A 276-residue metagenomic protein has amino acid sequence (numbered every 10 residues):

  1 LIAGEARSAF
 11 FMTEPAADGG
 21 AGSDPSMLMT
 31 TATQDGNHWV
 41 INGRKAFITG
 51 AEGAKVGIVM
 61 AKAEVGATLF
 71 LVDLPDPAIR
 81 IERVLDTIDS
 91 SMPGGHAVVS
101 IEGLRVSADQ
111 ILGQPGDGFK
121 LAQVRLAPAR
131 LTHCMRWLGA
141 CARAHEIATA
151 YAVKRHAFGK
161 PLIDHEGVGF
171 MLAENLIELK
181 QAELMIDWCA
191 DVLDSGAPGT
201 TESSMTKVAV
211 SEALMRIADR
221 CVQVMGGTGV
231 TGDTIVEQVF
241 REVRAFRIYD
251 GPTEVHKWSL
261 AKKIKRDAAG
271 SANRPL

Functional and structural regions predicted by a protein language model:
G4, Q34-W39, S100, V124-L276: Alpha-helical interface subdomain recognition
G4-P15: A short, Trp-centered hydrophobic/proline-enriched beta-strand micro-motif
A17-D24, W39: Hydrophobic, small-residue-rich alpha-helical packing segments that form membrane-like cores
G22-P25, G50-A54, M92-P93, G113: Short glycine/proline-enriched turns and hinge-like loops at secondary-structure junctions
T33, V59-K62, L71-D73, S100-E102 (+2 more regions): Short beta-strand-to-turn element immediately C-terminal to the catalytic PLP-Schiff-base lysine in fold type I
N42-E82: A short core secondary-structure module
P75-S107: Flexible, small-/acidic-enriched active-site or ligand-binding loops
A97-V124: A short, charged helix-loop
